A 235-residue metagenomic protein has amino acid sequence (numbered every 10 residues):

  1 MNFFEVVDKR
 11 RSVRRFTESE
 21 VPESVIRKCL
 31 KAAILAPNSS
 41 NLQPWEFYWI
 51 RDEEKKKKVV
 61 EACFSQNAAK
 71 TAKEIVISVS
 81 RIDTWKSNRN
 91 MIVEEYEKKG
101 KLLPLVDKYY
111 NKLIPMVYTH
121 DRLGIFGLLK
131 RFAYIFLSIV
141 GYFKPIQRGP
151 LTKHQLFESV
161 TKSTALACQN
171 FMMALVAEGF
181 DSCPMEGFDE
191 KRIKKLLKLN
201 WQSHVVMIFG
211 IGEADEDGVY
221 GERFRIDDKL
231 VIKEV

Functional and structural regions predicted by a protein language model:
M1-V235: Acidic, surface-exposed loops and disordered segments
